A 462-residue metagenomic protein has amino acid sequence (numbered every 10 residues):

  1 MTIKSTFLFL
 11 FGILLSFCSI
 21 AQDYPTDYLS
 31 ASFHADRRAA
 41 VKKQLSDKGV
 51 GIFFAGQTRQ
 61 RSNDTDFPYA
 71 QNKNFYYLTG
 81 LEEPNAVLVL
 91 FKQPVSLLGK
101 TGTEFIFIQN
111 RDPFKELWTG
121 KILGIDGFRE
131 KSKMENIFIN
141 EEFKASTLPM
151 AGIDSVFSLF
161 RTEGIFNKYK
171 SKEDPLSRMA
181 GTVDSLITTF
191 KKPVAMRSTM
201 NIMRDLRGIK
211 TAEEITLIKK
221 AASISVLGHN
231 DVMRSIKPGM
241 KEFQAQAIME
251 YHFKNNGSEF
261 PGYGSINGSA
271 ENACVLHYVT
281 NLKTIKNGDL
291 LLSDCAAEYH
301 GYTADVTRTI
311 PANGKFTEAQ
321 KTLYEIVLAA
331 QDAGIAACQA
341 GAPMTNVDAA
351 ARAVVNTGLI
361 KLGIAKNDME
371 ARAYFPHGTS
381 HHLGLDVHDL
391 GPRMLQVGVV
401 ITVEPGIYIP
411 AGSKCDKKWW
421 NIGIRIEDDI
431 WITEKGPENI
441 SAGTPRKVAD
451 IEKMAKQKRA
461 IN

Functional and structural regions predicted by a protein language model:
M1-F7: Bacterial N-terminal signal peptides that target proteins for export
T2, Q22-N462: Active-site neighborhoods and metal-handling regions in enzymes and metal-associated proteins
S16-C18: N-terminal signal peptide c-region/cleavage motif recognized by signal peptidases
